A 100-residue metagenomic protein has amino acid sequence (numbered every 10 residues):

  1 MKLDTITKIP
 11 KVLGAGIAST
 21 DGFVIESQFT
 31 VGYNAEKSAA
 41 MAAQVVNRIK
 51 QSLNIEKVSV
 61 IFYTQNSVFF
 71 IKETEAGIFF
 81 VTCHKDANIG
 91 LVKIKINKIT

Functional and structural regions predicted by a protein language model:
M1-T100: Non-catalytic interaction/Regulatory regions outside core domains
